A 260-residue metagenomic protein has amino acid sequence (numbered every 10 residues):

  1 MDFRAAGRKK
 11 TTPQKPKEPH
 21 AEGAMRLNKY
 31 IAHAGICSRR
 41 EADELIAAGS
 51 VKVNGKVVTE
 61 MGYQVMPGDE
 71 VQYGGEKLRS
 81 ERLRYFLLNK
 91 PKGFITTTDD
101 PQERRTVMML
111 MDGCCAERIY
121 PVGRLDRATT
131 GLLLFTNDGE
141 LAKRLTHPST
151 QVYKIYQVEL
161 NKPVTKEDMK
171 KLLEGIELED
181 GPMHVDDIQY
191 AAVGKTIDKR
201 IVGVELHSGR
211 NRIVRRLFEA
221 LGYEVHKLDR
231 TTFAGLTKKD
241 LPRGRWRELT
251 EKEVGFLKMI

Functional and structural regions predicted by a protein language model:
D2-I260: Basic, flexible Lys/Arg- and Gly-enriched helix-loop patches that mediate nucleic-acid binding at interfaces with rRNA
